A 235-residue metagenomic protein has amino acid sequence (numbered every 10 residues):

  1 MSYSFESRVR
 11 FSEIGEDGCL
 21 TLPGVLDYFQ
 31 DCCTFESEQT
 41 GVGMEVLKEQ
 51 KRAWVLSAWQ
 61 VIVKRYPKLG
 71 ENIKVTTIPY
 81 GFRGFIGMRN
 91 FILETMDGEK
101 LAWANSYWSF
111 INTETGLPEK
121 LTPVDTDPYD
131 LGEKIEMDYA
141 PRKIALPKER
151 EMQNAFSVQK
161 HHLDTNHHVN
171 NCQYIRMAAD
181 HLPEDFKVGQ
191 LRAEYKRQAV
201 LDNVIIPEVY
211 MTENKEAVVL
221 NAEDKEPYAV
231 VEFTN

Functional and structural regions predicted by a protein language model:
M1-L56, L101-N105, N112-G189: Hot-dog-fold acyl-thioester-processing enzymes
Y3-F5, Q60-K64, K68-L146, A199-D202 (+1 more regions): HotDog/MaoC-like acyl-thioester-processing domains
E36-G81, C172-K215, V230-T234: Hydrophobic beta-strand-centered segment that forms part of the acyl-chain substrate-binding groove
